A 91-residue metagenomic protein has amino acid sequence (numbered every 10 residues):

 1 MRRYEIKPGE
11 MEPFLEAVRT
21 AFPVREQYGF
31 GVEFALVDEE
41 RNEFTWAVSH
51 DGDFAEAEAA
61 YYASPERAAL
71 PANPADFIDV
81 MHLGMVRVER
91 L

Functional and structural regions predicted by a protein language model:
M1-R3, F14, R25, F44-S49: Short, structured motif recognition centered on aromatic/hydrophobic residues
E16, T20-E33, S49-M85, L91: An amphipathic, aromatic/His-enriched active-site/gating alpha helix that lines ligand/cofactor pockets
E39-E43: Short acidic/glycine-enriched loop/turn segments that link adjacent beta-strands
